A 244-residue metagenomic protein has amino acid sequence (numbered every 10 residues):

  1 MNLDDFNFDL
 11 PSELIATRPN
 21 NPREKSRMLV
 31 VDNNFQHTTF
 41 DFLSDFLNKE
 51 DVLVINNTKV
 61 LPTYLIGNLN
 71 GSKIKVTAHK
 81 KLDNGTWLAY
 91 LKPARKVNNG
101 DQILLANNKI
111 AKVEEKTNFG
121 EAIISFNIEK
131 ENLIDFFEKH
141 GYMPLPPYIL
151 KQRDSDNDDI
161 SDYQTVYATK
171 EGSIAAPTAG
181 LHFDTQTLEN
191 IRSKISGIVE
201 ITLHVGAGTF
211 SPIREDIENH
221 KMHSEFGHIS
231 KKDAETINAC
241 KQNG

Functional and structural regions predicted by a protein language model:
M1-G244: Surface-exposed, charge/polar-rich loops and edge strands
